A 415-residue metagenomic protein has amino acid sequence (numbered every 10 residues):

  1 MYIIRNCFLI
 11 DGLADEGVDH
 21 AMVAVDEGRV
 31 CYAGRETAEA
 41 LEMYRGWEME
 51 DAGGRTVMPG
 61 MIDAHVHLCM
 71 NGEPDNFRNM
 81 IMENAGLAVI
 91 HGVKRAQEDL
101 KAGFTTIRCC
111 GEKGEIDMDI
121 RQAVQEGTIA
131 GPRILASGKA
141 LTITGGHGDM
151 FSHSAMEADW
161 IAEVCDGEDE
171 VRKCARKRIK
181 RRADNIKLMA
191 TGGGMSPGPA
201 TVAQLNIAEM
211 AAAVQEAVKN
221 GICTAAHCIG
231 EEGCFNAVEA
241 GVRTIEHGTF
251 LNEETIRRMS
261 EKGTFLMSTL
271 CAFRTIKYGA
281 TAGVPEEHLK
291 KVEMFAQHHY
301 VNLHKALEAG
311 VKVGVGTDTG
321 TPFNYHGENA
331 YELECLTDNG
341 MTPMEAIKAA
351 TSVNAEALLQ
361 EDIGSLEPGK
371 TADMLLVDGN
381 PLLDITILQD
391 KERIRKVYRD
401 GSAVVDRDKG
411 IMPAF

Functional and structural regions predicted by a protein language model:
M1-M43, V57, P381-D384, S402: N-terminal metal-binding scaffold of metallo-dependent hydrolase/deaminase domains
C7, D11, A350-S352, P368-F415: C-terminal cap of metal-dependent C-N hydrolases
R55-E126, T144, A208, A240: Metal-associated gating/positioning segment near the N- to mid-region
H67-A88, Q97-L100, I143-W160, G192-N206 (+1 more regions): Active-site gating loops and adjacent loop-to-helix segments of metal-dependent hydrolytic enzymes
G72-D75, D117, G198, C234-G241 (+5 more regions): Histidine/acidic-residue-rich catalytic or RNA/ligand-binding cores of hydrolases and nuclease-related proteins
H91-D117, A130-A140, A183-S196, C223 (+3 more regions): Divalent metal-dependent hydrolysis catalytic cores, especially in the metallo-beta-lactamase
Q122-A140, T201-A226, M267-C271: Alpha-helix-loop-beta-strand connector modules within alpha/beta enzyme cores
K219-C223, V284-E287, A296-N380: His/Asp/Glu-enriched, well-ordered alpha-helical/loop segment that forms or immediately abuts the divalent-metal
